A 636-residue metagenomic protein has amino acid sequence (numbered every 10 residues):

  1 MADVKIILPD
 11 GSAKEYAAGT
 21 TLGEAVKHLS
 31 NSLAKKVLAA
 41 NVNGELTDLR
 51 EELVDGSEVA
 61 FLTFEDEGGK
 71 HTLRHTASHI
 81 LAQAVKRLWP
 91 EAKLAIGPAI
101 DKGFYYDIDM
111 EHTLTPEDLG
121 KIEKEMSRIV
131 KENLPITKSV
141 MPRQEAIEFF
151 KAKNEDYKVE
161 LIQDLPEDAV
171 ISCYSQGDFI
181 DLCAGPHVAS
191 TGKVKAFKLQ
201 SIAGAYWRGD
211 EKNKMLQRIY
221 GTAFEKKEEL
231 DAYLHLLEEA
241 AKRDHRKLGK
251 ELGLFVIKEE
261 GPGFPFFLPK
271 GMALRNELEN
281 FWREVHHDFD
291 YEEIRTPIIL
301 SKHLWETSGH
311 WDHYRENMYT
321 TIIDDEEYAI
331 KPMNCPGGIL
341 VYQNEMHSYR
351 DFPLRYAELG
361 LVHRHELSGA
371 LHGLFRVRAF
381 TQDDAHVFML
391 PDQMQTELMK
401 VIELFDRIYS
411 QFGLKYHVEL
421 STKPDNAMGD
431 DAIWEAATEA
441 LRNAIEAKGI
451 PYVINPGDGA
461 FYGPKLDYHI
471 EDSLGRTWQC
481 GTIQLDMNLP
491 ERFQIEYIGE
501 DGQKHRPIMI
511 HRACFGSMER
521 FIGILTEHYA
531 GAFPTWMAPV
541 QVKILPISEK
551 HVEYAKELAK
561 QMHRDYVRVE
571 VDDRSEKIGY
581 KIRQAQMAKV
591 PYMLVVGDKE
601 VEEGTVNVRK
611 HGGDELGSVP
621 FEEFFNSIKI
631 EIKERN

Functional and structural regions predicted by a protein language model:
M1-H75, I80-A95, I100-N636: NTP/phosphate- and nucleic-acid-binding module
